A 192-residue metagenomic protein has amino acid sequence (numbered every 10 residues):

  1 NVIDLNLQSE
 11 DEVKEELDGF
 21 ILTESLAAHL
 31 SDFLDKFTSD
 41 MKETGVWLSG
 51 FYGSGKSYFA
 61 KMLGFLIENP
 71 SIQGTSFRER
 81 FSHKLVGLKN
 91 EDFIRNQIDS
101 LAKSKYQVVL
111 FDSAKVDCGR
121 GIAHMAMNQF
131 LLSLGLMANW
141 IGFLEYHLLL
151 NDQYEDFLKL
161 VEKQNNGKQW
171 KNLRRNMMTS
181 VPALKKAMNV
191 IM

Functional and structural regions predicted by a protein language model:
N1-G19: Extended, charged/polar low-complexity intrinsically disordered regions
N1-I3, A28-L30, K89-N96: Short, functional N-terminal and low-complexity linear motifs
V13-S39, L85-L88: N-terminal pre-Walker A segment at the start of P-loop NTPase domains
L17-F20, V46-F51, Y58-M188: P-loop NTPase motor core
E43: Short coil/loop residues immediately preceding or within conserved phosphate-binding loops of NTP-utilizing enzyme
M192: Conserved P-loop NTPase "ATPase switch" module shared by AAA+ and STAND
